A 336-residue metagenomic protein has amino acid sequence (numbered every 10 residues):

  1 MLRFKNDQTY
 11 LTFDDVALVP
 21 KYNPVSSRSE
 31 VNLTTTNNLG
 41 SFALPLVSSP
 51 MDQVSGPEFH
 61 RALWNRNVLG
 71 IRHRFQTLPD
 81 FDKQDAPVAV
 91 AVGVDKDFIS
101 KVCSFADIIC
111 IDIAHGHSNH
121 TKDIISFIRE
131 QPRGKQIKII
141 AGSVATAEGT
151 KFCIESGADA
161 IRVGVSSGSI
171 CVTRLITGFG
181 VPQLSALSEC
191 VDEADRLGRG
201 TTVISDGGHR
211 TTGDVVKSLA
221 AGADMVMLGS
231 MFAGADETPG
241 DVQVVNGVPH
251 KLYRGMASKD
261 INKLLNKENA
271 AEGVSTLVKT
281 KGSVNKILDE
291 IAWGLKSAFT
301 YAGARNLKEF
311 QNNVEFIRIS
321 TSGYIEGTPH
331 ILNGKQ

Functional and structural regions predicted by a protein language model:
M1-S29, S156, G178-S205, H209-Q336: Alpha/beta catalytic cores of nucleotide-metabolism and tRNA/nucleoside-modifying enzymes
M1-T202, F232-A235: Active-site entrance/lid segments in N-terminal catalytic domains of soluble metabolic enzymes
